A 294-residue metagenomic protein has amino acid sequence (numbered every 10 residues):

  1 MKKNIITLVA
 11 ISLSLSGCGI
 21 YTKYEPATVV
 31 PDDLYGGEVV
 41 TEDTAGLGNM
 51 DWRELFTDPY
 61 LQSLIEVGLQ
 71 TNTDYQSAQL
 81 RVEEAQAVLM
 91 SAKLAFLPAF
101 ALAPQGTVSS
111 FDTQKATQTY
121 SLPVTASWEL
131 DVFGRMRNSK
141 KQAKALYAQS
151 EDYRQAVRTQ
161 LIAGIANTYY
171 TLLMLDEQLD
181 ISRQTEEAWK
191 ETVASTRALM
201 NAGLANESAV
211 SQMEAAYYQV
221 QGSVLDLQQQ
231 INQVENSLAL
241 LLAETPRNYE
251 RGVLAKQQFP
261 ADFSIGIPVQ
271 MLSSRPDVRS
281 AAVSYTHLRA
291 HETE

Functional and structural regions predicted by a protein language model:
K2-L8, L15-Q70, Q228-S273, R279: Terminal intrinsically disordered/low-complexity segments used for targeting and assembly
V67-Q76, E83-P98, F111-D112, T125-Q142 (+5 more regions): A glycine-/polar-enriched beta->alpha junction
L102-V108: Transmembrane beta-barrel strands of outer-membrane/channel proteins
S109-T113, Y249: A short, acidic/glycine-rich surface segment
A116-Y120: Residues that define the transmembrane beta-barrel architecture of outer-membrane proteins
A145, D152-P268: Periplasmic alpha-helical coiled-coil/stalk elements that build and connect Gram-negative outer-membrane
A282-V283: Acidic, proline/serine/threonine- and glycine-rich low-complexity intrinsically disordered segments
H287-E294: Single conserved hydrophobic/aromatic residue that forms the stacking wall/gate of nucleotide- or nucleobase-binding
